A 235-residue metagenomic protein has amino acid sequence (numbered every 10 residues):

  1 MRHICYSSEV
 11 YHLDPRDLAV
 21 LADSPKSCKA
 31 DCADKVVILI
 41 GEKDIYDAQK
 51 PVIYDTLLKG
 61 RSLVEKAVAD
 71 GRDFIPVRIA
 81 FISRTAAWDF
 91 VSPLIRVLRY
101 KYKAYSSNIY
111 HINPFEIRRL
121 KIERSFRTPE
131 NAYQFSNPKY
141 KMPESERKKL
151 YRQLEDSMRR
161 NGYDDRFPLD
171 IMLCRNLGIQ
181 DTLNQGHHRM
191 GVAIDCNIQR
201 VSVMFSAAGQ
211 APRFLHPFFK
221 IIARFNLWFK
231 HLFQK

Functional and structural regions predicted by a protein language model:
R2-Y54, E123-T182: Short alpha-helix boundary/capping and kink motifs at helix termini
C5-L13, I38, I79-I82, Y105-I112 (+3 more regions): Intrinsically disordered, low-complexity repeat tracts
D14, G71-D73, N113, D165 (+1 more regions): Polar/charged low-complexity regions in secreted precursors and cytosolic/nuclear IDRs
V20-K26, E65, P76-H111, G191 (+1 more regions): Amphipathic, charge-rich alpha-helical segments that serve as recognition/docking helices
Y46-D70, C174-C196: A sequence-level detector for short glycine-anchored, His/Arg-bearing signature motifs that mark catalytic or binding
P76, P168, R200-S202: Residues at or immediately flanking beta-strands
A87, V97, H111-P114, R119 (+2 more regions): Serine/threonine-rich, low-complexity intrinsically disordered segments
